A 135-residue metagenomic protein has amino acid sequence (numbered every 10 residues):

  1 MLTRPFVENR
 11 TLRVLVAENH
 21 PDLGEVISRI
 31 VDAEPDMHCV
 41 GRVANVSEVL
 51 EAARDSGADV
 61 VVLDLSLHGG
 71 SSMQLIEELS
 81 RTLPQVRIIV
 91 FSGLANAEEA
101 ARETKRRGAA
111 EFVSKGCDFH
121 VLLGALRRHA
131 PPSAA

Functional and structural regions predicted by a protein language model:
M1-L15, H120-A135: Non-catalytic signal-transmission and effector/linker regions of two-component phosphorelay proteins
R10-L23, I27-V31, V61: Conserved acidic segment of CheY-like receiver
R42-V60: Acidic, metal-coordinating helix/loop segments flanking the phosphotransfer/catalytic sites of two-component signaling
N45, S71-Q74: Acidic catalytic/metal-coordinating carboxylates
D64-S66: Active-site residues of response regulator receiver
M73-Q85: Short amphipathic alpha-helix used as the core "switch/output" element in two-component signaling
Q74, A95-E111, C117: Alpha4 helix (beta4-alpha4-beta5 surface) of REC/receiver domains from two-component response regulators
F91-S92: Hydrophobic/aromatic residues positioned on beta-strands within the core alpha/beta folds
